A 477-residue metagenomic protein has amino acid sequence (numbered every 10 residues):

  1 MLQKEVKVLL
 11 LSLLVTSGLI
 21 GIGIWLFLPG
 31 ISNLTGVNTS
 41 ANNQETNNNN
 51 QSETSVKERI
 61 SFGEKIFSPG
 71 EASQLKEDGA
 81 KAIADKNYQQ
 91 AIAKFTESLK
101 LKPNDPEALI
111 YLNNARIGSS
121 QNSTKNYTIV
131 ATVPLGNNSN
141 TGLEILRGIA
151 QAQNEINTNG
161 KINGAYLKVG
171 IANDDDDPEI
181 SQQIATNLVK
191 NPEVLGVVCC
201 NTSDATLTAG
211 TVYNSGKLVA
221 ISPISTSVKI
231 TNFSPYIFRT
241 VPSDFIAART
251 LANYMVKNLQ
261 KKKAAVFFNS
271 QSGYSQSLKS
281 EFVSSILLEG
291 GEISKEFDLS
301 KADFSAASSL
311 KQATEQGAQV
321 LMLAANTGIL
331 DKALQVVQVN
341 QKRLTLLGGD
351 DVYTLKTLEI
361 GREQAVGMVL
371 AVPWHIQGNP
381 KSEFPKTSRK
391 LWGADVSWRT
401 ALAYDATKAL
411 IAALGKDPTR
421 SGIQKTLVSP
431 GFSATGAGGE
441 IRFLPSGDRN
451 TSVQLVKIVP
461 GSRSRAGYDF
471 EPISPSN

Functional and structural regions predicted by a protein language model:
L2-N477: Extracytosolic ligand-binding ectodomains
